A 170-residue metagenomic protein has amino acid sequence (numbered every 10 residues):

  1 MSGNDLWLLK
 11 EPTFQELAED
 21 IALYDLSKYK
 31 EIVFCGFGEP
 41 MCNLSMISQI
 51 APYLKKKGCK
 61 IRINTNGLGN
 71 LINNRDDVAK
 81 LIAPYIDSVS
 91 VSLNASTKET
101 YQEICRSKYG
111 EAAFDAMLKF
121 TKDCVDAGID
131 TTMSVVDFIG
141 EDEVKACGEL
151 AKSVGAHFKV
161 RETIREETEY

Functional and structural regions predicted by a protein language model:
M1-F14: Canonical Radical SAM [4Fe-4S] cluster-binding loop centered on the CxxxCxxC motif and its immediate flanking residues
E11-Q15, D20-D25: Conserved N-terminal beta1-alpha1 strand-loop-helix module at the mouth
A22-L23, Y29, F37-Y170: Conserved AdoMet/S-adenosylmethionine-binding subsite of the radical SAM
